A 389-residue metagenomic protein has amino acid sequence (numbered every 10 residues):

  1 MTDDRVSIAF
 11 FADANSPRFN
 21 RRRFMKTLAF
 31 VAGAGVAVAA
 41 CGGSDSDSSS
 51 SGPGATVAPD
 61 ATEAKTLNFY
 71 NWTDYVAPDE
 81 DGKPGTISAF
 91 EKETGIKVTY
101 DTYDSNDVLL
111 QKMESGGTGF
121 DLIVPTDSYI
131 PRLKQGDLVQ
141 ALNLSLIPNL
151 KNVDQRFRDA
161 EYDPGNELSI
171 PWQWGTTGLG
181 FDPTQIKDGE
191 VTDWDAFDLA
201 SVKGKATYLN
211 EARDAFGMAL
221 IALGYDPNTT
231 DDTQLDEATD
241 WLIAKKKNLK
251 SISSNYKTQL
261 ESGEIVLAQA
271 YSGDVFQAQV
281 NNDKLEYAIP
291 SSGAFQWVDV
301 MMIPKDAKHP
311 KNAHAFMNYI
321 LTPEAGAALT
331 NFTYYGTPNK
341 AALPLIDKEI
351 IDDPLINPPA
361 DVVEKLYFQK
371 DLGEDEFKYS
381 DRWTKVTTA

Functional and structural regions predicted by a protein language model:
M1-R23, A29-A37: N-terminal secretory signal peptides
G42-S51: Bacterial lipoprotein signal-peptidase II cleavage site
G54, A58-R132: Early extracytoplasmic/lumenal segment of secretory-pathway proteins
G85, S128-V139, D163-V191, F216-L223 (+1 more regions): Periplasmic solute-binding protein
T118-V124, Q140-L179, K205: A structural signal for short loop-to-beta-strand junctions that line the ligand-binding cleft of periplasmic/secreted
P131, T207-E211, A215, A219 (+1 more regions): Ligand-binding pocket segment of bilobal, Venus flytrap-like solute-binding proteins
Q140-L150, S169, D283-F295, P304-A307: Short beta-strand->loop
P304-E364: Mature extracytoplasmic/periplasmic domains
